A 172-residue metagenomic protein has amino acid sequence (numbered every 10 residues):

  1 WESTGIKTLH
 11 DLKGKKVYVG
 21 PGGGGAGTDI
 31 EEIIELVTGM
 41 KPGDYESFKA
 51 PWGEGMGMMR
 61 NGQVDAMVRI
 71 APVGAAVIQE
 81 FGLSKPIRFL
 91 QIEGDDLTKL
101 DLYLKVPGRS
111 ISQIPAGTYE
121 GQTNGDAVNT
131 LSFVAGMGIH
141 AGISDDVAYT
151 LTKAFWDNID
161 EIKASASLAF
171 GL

Functional and structural regions predicted by a protein language model:
E2-N61, D160: Bilobed "Venus flytrap"/periplasmic-binding protein-like clamshell domains and structurally analogous long
G14, P42, S84-I87, S132-V134: Extracytoplasmic
K16-G22, V134-G142, L172: Second-shell loop/turn segments in exported
D29, V77-Q79, T98-L104: Short, charged, surface-exposed secondary-structure boundary motifs
G53-M67, Q79-K85: Short helices/loops that flank or line small-molecule/ion binding pockets
D65-I70, L90: Paired acidic/hydrophobic, glycine-rich loop segments that form the ligand-binding mouth/hinge of periplasmic-binding
R88-T150, A154-W156: C-terminal lobe and pocket-closing loops of periplasmic/extracytoplasmic Venus-flytrap solute-binding proteins
F155-G171: Periplasmic-binding protein-like
